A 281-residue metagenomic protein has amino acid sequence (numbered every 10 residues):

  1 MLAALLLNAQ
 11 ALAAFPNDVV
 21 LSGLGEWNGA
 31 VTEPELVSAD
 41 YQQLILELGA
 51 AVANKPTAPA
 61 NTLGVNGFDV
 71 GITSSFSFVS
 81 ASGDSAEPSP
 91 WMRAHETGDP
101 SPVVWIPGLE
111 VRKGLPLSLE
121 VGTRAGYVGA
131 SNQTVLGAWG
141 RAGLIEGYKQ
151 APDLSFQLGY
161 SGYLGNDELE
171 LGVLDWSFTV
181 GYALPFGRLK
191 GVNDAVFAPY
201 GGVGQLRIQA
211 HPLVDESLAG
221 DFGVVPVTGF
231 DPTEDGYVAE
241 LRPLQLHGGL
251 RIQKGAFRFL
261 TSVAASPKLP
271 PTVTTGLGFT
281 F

Functional and structural regions predicted by a protein language model:
A13, G140, L269-F281: Outer-membrane beta-barrel "beta-signal"
A13-G147: Transmembrane beta-barrel domains of Gram-negative outer membranes and organellar outer membranes
A58-N66, S118, I145-L154, P185-F197 (+1 more regions): Short loop/turn motifs that connect adjacent beta-strands in outer-membrane beta-barrel proteins
G64-N66, P102-P107, N132-L136, E170-W176 (+3 more regions): Residues that define the transmembrane beta-barrel architecture of outer-membrane proteins
F68-I72, L119-T123, A138, P152-L158 (+4 more regions): Transmembrane beta-strands of outer-membrane beta-barrel proteins
S74-F78, A125-S131, A142-L144, L158-L164 (+5 more regions): Transmembrane beta-strands of outer-membrane beta-barrel pores
E110-R112, W139-R141, S177-G181, H247-R251 (+1 more regions): Outer-membrane beta-barrel architecture
F156-D231, A239: Outer-membrane beta-barrel translocator/channel fold
